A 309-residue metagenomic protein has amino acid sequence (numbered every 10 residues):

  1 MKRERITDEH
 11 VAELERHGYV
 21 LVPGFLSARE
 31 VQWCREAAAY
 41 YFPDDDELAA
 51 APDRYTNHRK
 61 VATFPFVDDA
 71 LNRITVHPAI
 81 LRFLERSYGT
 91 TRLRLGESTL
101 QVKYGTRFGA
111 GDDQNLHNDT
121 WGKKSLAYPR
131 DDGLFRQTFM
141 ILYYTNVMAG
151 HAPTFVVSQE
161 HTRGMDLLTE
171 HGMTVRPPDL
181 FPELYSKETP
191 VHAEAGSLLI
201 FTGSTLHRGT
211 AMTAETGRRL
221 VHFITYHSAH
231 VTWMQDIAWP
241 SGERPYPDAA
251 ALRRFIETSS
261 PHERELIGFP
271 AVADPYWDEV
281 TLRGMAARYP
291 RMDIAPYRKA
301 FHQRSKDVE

Functional and structural regions predicted by a protein language model:
M1-R16, P23-R130: Non-heme Fe(II)-dependent double-stranded beta-helix
E85-R94, R130-L134, Y144-H151, R163: Secondary-structure boundary elements
E97-L100, M140-L142, H222-Y226: A structural signal for short, well-ordered beta-strand segments
K103-G105, V157-G164, T225-V231: Short edge-strand/loop segments of extracellular domains
Q114-G122, M173-K187, I237-R244: Short, surface-exposed loop/helix-turn segments at secondary-structure junctions that function as lids/hinges flanking
L134-Q137, V147-R208: Double-stranded beta-helix
T205-E309: Non-heme Fe(II)/2-oxoglutarate
